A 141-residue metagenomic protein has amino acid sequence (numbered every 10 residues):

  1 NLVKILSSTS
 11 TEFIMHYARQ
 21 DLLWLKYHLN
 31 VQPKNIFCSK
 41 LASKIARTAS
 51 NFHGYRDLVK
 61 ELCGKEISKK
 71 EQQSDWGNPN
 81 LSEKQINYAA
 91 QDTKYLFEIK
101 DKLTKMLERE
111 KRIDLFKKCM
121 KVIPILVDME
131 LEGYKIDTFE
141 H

Functional and structural regions predicted by a protein language model:
N1-L107: Conserved DEDDh/DEDDy metal-dependent 3′-5′ exonuclease domain
E83-H141: Mixed-charge, glycine-rich, non-catalytic linkers/tails in nucleic-acid processing enzymes
